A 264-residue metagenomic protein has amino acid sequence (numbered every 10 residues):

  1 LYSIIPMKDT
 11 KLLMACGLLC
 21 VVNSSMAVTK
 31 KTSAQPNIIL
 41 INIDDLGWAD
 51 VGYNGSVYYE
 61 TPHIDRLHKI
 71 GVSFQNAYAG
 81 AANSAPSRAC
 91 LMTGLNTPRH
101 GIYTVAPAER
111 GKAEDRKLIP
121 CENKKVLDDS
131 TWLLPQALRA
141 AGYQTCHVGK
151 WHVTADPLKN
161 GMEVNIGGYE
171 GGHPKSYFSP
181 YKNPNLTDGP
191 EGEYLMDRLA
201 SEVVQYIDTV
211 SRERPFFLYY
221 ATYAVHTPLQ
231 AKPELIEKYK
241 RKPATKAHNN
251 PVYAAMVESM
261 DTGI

Functional and structural regions predicted by a protein language model:
L1-P6: Short, Lys/Arg-enriched N-terminal segments with co-localized hydrophobic residues within the first ~10-30 amino acids
K8, G17, M26-I264: Formylglycine-dependent sulfatase
M14-V22: Bacterial N-terminal signal peptides
